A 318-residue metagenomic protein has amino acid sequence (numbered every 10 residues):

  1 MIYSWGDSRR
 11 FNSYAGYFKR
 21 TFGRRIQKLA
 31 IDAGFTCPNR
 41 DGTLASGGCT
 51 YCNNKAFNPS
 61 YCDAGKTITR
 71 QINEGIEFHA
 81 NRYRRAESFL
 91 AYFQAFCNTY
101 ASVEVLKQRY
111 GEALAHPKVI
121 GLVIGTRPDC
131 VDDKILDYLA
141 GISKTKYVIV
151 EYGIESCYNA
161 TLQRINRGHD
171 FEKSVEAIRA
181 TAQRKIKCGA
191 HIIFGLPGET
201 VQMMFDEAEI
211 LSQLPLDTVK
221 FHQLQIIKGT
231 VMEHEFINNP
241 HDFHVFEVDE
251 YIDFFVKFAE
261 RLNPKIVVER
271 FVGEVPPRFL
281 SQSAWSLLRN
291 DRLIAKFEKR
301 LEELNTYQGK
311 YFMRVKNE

Functional and structural regions predicted by a protein language model:
M1-L90: N-terminal [4Fe-4S]-dependent radical SAM core
I2-G16, R25-Q27, I226-E318: Auxiliary Fe-S-binding modules of radical SAM enzymes
Q27-I31, F89-A91, L122-I124, V148-Y152 (+3 more regions): Hydrophobic faces of well-ordered beta-strands that scaffold small-molecule active sites in alpha/beta enzyme cores
K55-G75, H79-V103, K118-V131, Y147-K173 (+1 more regions): Core AdoMet radical
I76-H79, V131-T145, E176, F205-P215 (+1 more regions): Short amphipathic alpha-helices and their capping/turn segments at secondary-structure boundaries
A80-Y83, R109-P117, D137-Y147, R179-Q183: Acidic (Asp/Glu)-rich catalytic clusters
K107-G111, A140, T200-D217, V248-D249 (+1 more regions): Short, electropositive alpha-helical surface patch
E172-M232, D249-E274: Conserved C-terminal portion of the radical SAM core fold that forms the substrate/S-adenosylmethionine-binding
